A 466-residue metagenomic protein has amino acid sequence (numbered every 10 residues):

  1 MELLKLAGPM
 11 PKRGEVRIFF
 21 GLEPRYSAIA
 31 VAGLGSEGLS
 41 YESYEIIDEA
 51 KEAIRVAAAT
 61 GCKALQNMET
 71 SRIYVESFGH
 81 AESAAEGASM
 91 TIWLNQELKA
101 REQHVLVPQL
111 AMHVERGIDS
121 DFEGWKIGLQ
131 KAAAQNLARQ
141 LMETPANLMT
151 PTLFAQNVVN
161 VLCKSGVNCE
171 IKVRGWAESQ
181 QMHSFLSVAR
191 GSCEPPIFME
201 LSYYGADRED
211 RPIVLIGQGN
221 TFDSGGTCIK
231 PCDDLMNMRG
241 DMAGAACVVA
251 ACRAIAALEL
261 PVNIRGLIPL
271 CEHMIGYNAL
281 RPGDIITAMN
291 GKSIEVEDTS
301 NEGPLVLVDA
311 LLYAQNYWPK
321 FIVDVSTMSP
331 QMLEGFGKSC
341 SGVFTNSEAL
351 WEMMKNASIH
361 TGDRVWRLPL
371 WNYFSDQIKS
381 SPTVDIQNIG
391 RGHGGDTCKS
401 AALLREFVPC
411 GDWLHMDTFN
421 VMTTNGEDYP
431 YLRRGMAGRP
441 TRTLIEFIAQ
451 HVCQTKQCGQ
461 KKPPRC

Functional and structural regions predicted by a protein language model:
M1-G219, G459, R465-C466: Short amphipathic alpha-helical segment within the helicase RecA-like ATPase core that mediates nucleic-acid
L3, G8-P11, A138, F154-C466: A generic structural signal for tightly packed, nonpolar segments enriched in small/aliphatic residues
